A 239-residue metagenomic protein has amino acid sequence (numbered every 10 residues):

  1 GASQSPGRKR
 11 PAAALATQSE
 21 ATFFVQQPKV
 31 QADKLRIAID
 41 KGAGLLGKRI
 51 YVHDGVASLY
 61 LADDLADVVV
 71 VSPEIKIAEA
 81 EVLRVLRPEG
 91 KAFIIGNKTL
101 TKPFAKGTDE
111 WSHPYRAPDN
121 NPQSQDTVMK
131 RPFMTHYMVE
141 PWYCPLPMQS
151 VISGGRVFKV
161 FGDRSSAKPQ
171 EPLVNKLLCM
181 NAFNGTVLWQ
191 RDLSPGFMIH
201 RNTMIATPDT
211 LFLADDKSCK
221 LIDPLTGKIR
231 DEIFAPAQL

Functional and structural regions predicted by a protein language model:
G7-E20: Conserved SAM-binding loop of SAM-dependent methyltransferases across substrates and taxa, primarily the Class I
K34-Y60: S-adenosyl-L-methionine
S58-V68: A short acidic, Gly/Pro-enriched loop at the edge of an enzyme's catalytic core that lines a small-molecule cofactor
I77-G90: A short glycine-rich, Lys/Arg-flanked "PGG" loop and its adjoining helix->strand segment in the class I
F104-Y137, L173: Blade/loop signatures of beta-propeller domains
T135-E140, T186-D192, K228-I233: A short beta-strand motif characteristic of beta-propeller blades
P145-L177, P195-K220, I233-L239: Repeat-blade elements of multi-bladed beta-propeller folds
A182-N184, D223-G227: Short loop/turn segments that connect beta-strands within beta-propeller blades
